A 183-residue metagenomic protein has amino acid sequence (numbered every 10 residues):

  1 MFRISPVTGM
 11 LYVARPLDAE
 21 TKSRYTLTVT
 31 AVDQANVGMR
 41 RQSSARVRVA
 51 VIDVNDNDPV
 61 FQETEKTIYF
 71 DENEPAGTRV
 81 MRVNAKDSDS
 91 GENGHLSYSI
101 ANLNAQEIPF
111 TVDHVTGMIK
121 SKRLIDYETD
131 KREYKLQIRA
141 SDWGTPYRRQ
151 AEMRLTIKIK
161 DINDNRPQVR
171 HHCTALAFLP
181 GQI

Functional and structural regions predicted by a protein language model:
M1-I183: Extracellular cadherin-type adhesion modules in metazoan precursor proteins
